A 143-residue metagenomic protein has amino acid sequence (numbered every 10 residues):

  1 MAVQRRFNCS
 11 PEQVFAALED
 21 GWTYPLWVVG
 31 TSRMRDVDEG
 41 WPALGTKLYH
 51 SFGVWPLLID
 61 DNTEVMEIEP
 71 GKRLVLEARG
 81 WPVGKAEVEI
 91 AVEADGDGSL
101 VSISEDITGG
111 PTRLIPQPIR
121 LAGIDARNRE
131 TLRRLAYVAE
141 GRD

Functional and structural regions predicted by a protein language model:
M1-A2, L58-N62, G84-V88: Short, surface-exposed coil-to-beta transition loops
M1-E39, A43: Hydrophobic ligand-binding cavity/cleft-lining segments
A2, R35-D36, G53, P116-G123: Conserved short-loop catalytic and cofactor-binding motifs
Q4, R73-V75, E89: Short hydrophobic/aromatic beta-strand element in the GNAT-like acyltransferase core that lines or flanks the acyl-donor
R6, M66-E69, A91-E93: Well-ordered beta-strand positions
E12-F15, R129, R133: Amphipathic alpha-helical segments that line or abut small-molecule/effector binding pockets and mediate allosteric
R35-G80, L100, R133-D143: Glycine-rich portal/gate segments that line the openings of hydrophobic small-molecule binding cavities
A78-E130, Y137: Beta-strand/loop substructures that line and gate deep hydrophobic ligand-binding cavities in soluble
